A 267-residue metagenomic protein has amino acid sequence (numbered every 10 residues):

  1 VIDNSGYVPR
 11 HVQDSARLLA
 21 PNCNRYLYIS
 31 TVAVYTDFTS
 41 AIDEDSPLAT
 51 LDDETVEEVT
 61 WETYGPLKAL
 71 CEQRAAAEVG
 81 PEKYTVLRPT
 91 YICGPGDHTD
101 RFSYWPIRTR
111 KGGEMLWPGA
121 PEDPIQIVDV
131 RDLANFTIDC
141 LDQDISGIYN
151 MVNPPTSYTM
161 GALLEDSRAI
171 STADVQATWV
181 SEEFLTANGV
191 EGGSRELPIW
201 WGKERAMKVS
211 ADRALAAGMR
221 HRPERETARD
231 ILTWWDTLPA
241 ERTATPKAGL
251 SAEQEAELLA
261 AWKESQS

Functional and structural regions predicted by a protein language model:
V1-D52, E72, A76: NAD(P)-cofactor binding segment of oxidoreductase domains
I2, R25-L27, T85-L87, Y149 (+1 more regions): Hydrophobic/aromatic beta-strand patches that form the interior of the parallel beta-sheet core in alpha/beta enzyme
S30, C71-G96: Conserved beta-loop-beta element that borders a ligand/cofactor-binding pocket
S40-E72, T99-S103, D123-I127, S157: Short-chain dehydrogenase/reductase
D53, P106-P118, A173-Q176, A206: A short C-terminal helix-loop "cap" of Rossmann-like NAD(P)-dependent dehydrogenase/epimerase domains
D97, V128, Y158, V209 (+1 more regions): Residue-level signal for the nucleotide or nucleotide-sugar donor/cofactor binding architecture
D100-W105, P118-Q143, G147-N150, E226: Substrate-positioning beta->alpha
D139-D212, L232, P239-S267: Mid/C-terminal beta-alpha module of Rossmann-like enzyme folds, strongest in SDR-family dehydrogenases/epimerases
